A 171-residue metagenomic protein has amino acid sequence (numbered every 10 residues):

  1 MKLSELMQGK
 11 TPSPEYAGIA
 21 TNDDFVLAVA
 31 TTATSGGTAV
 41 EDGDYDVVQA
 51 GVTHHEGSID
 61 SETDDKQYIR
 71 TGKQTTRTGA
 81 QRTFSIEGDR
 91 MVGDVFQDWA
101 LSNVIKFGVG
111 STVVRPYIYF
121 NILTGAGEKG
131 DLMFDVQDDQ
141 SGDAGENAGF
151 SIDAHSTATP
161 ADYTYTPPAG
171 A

Functional and structural regions predicted by a protein language model:
M1-E15, A148-A171: Protruding loop/beta-arch "assembly-hinge" segments enriched in small, turn-prone residues
K2-E87, M133-A148: Solvent-exposed edge beta-strands and adjacent loop segments that serve as assembly or binding interfaces
T21, A30, A50, K73 (+4 more regions): Short linear sequence elements within intrinsically disordered, low-complexity coil regions
A33-V40, V109-T112, T159: Intrinsically disordered, low-complexity coil segments
T53-H54, I118-D162: Short beta-strand and beta-hairpin "edge-sheet" elements
T75-V95, W99, N103, F107-G108 (+1 more regions): Long, contiguous amphipathic alpha-helices that act as assembly "spine/axial" helices in icosahedral shell and virion
F96-K129: Short, acidic/charged, Gly/Pro-enriched secondary-structure junctions
